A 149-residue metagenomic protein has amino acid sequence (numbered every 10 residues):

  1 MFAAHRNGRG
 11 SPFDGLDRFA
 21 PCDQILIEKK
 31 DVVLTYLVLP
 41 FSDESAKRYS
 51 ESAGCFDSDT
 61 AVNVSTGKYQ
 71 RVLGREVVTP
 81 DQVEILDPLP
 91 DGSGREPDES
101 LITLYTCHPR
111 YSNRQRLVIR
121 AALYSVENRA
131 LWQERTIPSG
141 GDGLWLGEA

Functional and structural regions predicted by a protein language model:
M1-A149: Extracytoplasmic/periplasmic soluble domains downstream of a signal peptide or transmembrane helix
